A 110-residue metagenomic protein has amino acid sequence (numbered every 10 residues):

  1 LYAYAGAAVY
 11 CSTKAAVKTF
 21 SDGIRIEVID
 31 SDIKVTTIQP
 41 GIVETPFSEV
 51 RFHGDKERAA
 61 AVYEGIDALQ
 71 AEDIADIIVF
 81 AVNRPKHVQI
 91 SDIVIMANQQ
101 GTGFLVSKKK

Functional and structural regions predicted by a protein language model:
Y4-A8: Active-site loop immediately N-terminal to the catalytic Tyr-X3-Lys motif of short-chain dehydrogenase/reductase
T13: Active-site helix of classical SDR
D22, I26-I29: Alpha-helical segment proximal to the catalytic Tyr-Lys
T37-I38, T45, E57-F104: C-terminal helical subdomain
I42-R51: Short beta-loop-alpha junction of Rossmann-like oxidoreductase domains
V106-K110: Non-catalytic terminal and boundary segments that flank Rossmann-like NAD(P)-dependent oxidoreductase
